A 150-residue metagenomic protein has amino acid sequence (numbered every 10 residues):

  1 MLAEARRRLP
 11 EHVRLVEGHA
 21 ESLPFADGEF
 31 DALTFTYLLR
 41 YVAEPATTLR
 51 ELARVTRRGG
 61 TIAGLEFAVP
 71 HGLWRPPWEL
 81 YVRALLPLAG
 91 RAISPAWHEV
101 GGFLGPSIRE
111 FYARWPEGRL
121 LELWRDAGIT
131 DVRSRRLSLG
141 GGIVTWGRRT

Functional and structural regions predicted by a protein language model:
M1-L23: Class I SAM-dependent methyltransferase SAM/SAH-binding core
E21-L33: A short acidic, Gly/Pro-enriched loop at the edge of an enzyme's catalytic core that lines a small-molecule cofactor
T34, A63: A conserved beta-strand element that flanks and buttresses the S-adenosyl-L-methionine
Y37-R40: Short catalytic micro-motifs in class I SAM-dependent methyltransferases
A46-T61: A short glycine-rich, Lys/Arg-flanked "PGG" loop and its adjoining helix->strand segment in the class I
V69-A127, R133: C-terminal alpha-helical "lid/dimerization" subdomain adjacent to the S-adenosyl-L-methionine
D126-T150: Core SAM-dependent methyltransferase catalytic element
